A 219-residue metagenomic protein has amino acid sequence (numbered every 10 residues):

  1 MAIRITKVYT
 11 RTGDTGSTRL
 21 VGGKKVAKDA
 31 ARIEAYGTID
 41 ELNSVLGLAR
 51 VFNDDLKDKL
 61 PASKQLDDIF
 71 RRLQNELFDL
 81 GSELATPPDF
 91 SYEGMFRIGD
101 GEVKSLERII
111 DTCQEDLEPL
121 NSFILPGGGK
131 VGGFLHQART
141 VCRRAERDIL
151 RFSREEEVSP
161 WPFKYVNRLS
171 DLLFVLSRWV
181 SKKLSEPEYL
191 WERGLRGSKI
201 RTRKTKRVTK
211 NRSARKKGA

Functional and structural regions predicted by a protein language model:
M1-A219: Phosphate/pyrophosphate-binding loop motifs in nucleotide- or prenyl diphosphate-using proteins
